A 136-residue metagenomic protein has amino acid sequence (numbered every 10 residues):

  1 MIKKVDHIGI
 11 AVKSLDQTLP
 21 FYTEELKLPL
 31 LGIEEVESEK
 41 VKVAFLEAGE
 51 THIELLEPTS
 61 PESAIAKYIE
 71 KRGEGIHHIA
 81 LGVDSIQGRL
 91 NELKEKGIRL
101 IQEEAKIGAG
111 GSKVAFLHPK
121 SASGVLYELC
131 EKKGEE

Functional and structural regions predicted by a protein language model:
M1-E39, S63: Long, hydrophobic N-terminal alpha-helical segment
M1-Q17, E74-V83, K133-E136: N-terminal beta-strand motif that seeds the catalytic metal site of vicinal oxygen chelate
V5, V12, Y22, L46 (+5 more regions): Short, structured motif recognition centered on aromatic/hydrophobic residues
L30, V36, E54-K67, L100-F116: Intrinsic, low-complexity N-terminal interaction/targeting segments
V36-H52: C-terminal "cap" of GNAT-fold acetyltransferases
A44-F45, L81, L90-E136: Vicinal oxygen chelate
I69-E95: Short, solvent-exposed interaction modules
